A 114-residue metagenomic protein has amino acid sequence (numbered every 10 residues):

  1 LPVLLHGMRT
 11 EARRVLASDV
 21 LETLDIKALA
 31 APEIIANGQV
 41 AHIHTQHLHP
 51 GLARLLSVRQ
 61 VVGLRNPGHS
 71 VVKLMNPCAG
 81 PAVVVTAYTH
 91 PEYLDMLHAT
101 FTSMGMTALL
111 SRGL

Functional and structural regions predicted by a protein language model:
L1-A36, A41: A generic, well-ordered mixed alpha/beta core segment in the N-terminal half of proteins
A12-L16, P50-A53, H69, Y88-M96 (+1 more regions): Conserved active-site and cofactor/substrate-binding residues in soluble primary-metabolism enzymes
D19, S57, A99: Charged/polar, solvent-exposed surface patches and flexible loops
D25, V62-G63, G105, L110: Glycine-centered secondary-structure boundary/capping sites
A28-Y88: Phosphate/diphosphate-binding glycine-rich loops and adjacent basic-rich segments that engage nucleotide
G80-L114: Glycine-rich ThDP/TPP pyrophosphate-binding loop and its adjacent helix/strand module within ThDP-dependent enzymes
